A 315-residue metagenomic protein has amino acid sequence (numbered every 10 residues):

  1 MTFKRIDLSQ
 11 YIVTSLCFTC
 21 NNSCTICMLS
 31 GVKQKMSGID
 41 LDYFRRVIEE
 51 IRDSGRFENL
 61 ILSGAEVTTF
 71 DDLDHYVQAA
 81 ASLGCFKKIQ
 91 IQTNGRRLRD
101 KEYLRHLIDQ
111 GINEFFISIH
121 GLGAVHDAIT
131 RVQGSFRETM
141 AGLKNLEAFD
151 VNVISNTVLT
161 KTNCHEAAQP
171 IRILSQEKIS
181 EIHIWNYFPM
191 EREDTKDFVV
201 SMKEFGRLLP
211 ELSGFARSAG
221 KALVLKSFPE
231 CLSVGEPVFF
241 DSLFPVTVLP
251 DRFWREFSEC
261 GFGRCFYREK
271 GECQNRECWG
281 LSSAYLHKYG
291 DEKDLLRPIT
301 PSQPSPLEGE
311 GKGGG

Functional and structural regions predicted by a protein language model:
M1-Q92, L98-N113: Conserved alpha-helical substructure of the radical SAM core
M1-V13, N22-I26, L208-C231, K288 (+1 more regions): Flexible, acidic/Gly-rich N-terminal and inter-domain linker regions that tether and position cofactor-handling modules
T2, P237-V238, S242-P304, G315: Flexible mid-to-C-terminal extensions adjoining Fe-S/redox cofactors in radical SAM and related proteins
Q10-T14, L60-L62, I89-I91, F115-I117 (+3 more regions): Hydrophobic faces of well-ordered beta-strands that scaffold small-molecule active sites in alpha/beta enzyme cores
N21, V67-T69, G95-L98, F115-V132 (+2 more regions): Conserved radical SAM core fold
F44, V132-K144, A148-C265: Radical SAM enzyme [4Fe-4S]-AdoMet core and its adjacent flexible, acidic and glycine-rich loops/tails across
D109-E114, E177-E181: Glycine-enriched alpha-helix->loop->beta-strand junction motifs that scaffold or abut catalytic
E308-G313: Glycine-biased, low-complexity coil/linker segments
